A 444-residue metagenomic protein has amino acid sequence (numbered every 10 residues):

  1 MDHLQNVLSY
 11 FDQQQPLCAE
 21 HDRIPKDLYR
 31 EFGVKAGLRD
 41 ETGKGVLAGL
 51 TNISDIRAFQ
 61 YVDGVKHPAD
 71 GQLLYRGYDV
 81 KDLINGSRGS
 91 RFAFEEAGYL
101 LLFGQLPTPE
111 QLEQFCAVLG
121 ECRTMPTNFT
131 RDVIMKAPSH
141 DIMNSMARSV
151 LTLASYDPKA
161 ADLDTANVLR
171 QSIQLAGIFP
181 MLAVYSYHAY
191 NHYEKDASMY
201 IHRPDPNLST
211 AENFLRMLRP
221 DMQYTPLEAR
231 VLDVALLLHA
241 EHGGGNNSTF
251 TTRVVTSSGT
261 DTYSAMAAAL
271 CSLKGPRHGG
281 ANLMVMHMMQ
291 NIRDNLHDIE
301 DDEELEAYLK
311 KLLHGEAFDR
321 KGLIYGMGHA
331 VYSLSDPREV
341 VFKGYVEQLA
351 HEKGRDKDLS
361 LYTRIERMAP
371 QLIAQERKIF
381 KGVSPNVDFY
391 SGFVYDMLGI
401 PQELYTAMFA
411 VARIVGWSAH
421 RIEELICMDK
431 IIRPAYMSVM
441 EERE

Functional and structural regions predicted by a protein language model:
M1-E444: Non-transmembrane, aqueous-exposed alpha-helical and coiled segments at domain scale
